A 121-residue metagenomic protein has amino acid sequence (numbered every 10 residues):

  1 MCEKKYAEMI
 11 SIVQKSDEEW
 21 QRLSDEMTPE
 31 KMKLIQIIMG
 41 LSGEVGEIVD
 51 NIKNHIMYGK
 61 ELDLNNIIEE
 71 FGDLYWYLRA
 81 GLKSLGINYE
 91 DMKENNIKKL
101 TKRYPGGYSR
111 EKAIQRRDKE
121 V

Functional and structural regions predicted by a protein language model:
M1-V121: Flexible "arm" and connector segments at domain edges
